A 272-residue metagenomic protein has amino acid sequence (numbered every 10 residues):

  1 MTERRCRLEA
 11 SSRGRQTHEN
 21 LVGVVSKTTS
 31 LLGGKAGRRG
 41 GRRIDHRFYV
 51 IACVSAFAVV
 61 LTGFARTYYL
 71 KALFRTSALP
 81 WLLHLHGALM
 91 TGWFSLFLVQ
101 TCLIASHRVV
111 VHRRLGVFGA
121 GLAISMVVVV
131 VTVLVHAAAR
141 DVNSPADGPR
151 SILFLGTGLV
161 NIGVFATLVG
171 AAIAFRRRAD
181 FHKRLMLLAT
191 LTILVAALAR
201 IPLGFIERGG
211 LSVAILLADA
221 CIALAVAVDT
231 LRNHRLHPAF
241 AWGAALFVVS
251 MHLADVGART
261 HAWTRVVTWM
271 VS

Functional and structural regions predicted by a protein language model:
E3-C6, G14-S272: Alpha-helical membrane insertion/targeting regions
